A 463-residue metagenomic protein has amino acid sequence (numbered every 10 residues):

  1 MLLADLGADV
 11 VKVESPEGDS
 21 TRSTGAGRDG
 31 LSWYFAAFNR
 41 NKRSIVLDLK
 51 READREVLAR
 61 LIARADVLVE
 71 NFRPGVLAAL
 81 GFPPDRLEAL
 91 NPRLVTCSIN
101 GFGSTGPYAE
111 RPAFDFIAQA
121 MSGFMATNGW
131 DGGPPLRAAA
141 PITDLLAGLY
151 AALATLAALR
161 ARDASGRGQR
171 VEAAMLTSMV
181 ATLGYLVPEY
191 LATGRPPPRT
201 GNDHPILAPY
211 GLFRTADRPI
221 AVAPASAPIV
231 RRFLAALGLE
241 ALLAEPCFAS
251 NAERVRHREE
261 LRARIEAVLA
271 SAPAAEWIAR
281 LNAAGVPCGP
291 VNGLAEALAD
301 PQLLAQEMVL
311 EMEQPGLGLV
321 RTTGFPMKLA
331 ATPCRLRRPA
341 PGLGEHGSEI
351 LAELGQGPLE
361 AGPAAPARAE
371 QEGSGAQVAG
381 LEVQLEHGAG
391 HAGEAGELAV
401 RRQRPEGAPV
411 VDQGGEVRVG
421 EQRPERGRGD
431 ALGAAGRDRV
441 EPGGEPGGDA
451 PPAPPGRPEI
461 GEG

Functional and structural regions predicted by a protein language model:
M1-A154, A158-A164, G342, H346-A365: N-terminal helix-loop segment corresponding to the beta1-alpha1 unit of nucleotide/adenylate-binding folds
S104, G132-I142, D163-M179, P198-P205 (+1 more regions): Conserved Rossmann-fold dehydrogenase catalytic segment
A126, G148-G168, M179-T193, L234-L243: Oxidoreductase and adenylate-handling cofactor-binding alpha/beta cores
A208-A284, C288: Aromatic-enriched alpha-helical interface/lid elements that frame and gate functional surfaces
A249, E313-P358: Flexible, small-/acidic-enriched active-site or ligand-binding loops
N282-L303: Conserved PLP cofactor-binding pocket of PLP-dependent enzymes
G362-S374, A379, L398, V411 (+3 more regions): Short, intrinsically disordered low-complexity segments enriched in Ser/Thr with adjacent Pro
Q403-G463: Polybasic, low-complexity intrinsically disordered segments
